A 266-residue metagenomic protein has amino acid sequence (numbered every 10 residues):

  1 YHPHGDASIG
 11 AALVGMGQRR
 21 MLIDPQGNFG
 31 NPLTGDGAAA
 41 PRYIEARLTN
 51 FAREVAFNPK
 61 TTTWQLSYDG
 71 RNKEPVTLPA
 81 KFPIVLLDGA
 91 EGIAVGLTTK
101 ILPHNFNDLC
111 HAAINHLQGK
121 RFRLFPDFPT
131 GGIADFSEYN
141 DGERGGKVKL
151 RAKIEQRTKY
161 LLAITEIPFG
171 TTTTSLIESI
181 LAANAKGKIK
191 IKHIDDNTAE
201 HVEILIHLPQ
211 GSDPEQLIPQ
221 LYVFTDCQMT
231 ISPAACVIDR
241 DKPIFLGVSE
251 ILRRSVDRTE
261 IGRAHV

Functional and structural regions predicted by a protein language model:
Y1-G145, L205: Catalytic phosphate-handling regions of large nucleic-acid enzymes and associated NTPases
A90-I93, L97-R263: C-terminal interaction appendages of subunits in large macromolecular complexes
